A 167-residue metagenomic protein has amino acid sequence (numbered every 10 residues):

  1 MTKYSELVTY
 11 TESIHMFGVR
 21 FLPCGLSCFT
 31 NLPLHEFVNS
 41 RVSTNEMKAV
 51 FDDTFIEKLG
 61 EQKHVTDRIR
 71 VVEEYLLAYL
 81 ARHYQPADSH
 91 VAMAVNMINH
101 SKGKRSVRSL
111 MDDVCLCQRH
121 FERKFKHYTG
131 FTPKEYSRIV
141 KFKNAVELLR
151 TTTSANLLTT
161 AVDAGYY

Functional and structural regions predicted by a protein language model:
M1-K102, S106-R108, D113-Q118, T132 (+2 more regions): Alpha-helical bundle regulatory/interaction domains
F125-F131: A secondary-structure capping/hinge motif
S137-E147: Short, basic, alpha-helical segments at the C-terminal edge of helix-turn-helix-like DNA-binding modules
